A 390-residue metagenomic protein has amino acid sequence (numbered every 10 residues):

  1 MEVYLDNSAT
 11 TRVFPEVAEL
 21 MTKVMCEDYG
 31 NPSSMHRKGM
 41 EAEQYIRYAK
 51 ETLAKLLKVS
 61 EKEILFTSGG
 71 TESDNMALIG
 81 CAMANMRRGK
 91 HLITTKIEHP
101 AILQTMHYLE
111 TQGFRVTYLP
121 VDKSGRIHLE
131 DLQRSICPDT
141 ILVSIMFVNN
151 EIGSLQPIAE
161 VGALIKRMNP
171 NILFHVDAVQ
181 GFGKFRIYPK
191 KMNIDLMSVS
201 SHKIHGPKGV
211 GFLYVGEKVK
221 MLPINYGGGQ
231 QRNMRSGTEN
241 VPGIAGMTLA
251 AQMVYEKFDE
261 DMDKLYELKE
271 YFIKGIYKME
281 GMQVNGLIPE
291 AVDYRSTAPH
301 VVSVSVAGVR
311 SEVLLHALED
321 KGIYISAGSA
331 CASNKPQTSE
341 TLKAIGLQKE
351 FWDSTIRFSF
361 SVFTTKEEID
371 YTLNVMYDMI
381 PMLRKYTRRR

Functional and structural regions predicted by a protein language model:
M1-R390: Pyridoxal 5′-phosphate
